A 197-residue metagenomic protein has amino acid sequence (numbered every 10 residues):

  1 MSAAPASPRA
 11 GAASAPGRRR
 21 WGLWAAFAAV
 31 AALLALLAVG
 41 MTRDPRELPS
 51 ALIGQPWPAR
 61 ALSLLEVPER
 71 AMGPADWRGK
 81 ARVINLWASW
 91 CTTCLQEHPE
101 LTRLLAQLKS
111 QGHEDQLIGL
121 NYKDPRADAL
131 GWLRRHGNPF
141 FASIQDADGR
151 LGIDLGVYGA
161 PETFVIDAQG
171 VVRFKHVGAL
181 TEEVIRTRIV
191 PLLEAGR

Functional and structural regions predicted by a protein language model:
M1-S63, R197: N-terminal targeting signals for export/organelle localization
P58, R82, A160-E162: Short loop/turn microsegments at loop-to-beta-strand junctions
A59, E114, F140-F141: A generic structural signal for alpha->beta connector loops
R60-R82, L105: A short beta-strand-turn-helix
K80-R82, W87-W90: Short pre-active-site segment immediately N-terminal to redox-active cysteine/selenocysteine motifs in thiol-based
L95-H136, A147-I153: Structural microenvironment flanking redox-active thiols in thiol-disulfide oxidoreductases
W132-P139, Q145-R197: Thiol/disulfide oxidoreductase modules built on the thioredoxin-like
